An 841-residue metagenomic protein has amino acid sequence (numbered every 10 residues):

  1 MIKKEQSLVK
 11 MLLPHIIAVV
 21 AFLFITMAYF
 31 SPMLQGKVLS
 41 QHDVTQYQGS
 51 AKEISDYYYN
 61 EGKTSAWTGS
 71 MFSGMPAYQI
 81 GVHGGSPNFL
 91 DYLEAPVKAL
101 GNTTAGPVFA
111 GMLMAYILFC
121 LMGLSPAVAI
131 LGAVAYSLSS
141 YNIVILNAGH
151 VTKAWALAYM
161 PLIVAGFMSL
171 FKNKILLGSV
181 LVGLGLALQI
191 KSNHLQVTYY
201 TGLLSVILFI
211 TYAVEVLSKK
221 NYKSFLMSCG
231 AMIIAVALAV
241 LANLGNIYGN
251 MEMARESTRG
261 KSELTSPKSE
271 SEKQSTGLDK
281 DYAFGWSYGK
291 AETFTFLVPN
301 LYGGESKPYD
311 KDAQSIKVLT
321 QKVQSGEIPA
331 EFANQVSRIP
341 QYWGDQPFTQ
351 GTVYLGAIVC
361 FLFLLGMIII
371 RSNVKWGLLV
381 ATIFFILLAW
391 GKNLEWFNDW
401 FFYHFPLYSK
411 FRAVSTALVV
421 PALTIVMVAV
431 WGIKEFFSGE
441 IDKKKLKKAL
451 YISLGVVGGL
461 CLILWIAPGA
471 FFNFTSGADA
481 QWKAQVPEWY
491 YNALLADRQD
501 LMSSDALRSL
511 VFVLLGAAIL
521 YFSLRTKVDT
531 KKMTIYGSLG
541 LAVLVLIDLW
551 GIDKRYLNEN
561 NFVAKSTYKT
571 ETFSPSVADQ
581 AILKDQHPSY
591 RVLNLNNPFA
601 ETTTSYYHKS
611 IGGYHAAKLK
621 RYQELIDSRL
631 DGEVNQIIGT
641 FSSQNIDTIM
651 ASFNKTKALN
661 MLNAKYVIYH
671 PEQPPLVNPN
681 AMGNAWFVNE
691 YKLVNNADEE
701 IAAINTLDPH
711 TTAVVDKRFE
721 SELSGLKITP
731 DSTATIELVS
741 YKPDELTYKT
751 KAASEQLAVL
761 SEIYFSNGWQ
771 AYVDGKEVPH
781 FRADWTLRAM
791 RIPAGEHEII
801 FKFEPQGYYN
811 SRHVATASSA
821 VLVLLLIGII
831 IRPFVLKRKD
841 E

Functional and structural regions predicted by a protein language model:
P14-S50, A235-G249, F384-L388, L460-L462 (+1 more regions): Transmembrane signal-anchor helices characteristic of membrane glycosylation enzymes that use polyprenol
I25-A115, V134-L157, L278-L355, L388-N398 (+2 more regions): Membrane-interface coil-to-helix junctions
D56-Y58, K63, T68-A77, V82-H83 (+7 more regions): Extracytoplasmic/lumenal acceptor-recognition loop(s) of multi-pass membrane glycoenzymes
G106-G123, V359-L362, V428, A517: Transmembrane-helix motifs of polytopic, lipid-linked glycan transferases
F119-L138, N173-S179: Transmembrane-helix signature of polytopic, membrane-embedded enzymes that assemble or transfer cell-envelope glycans
G149-M160, L170-A187, L195-V236, I370-P575 (+1 more regions): Contiguous transmembrane helix-bundle modules in multi-pass membrane proteins
V197, F225-Y288, N300: Polar, glycine-rich mid-to-C-terminal structural blocks that act as macromolecule-binding/assembly scaffolds
F361, L387, H710-E841: Active-site-proximal, structured, solvent-exposed surfaces of multi-pass membrane proteins that position macromolecular
